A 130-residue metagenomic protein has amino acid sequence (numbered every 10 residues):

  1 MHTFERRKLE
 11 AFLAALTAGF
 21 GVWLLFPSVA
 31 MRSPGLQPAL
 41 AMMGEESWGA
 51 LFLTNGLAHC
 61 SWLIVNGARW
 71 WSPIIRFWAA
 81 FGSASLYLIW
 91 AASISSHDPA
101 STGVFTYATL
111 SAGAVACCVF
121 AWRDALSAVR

Functional and structural regions predicted by a protein language model:
M1-T17: Cytosolic juxtamembrane helix and N-cap/initiation of the first transmembrane helix
A11-L13, P34-M43, I64-I74: Short juxtamembrane and helix-loop transition motifs at transmembrane-helix boundaries in membrane proteins
L25-S33, V65, W90-P99: Juxtamembrane "helix-exit" motif on the non-cytosolic side of transmembrane helices
Q37-N55: A loop-to-helix transmembrane entry motif
L51-T54, P73-S93, A112-G113: Hydrophobic alpha-helical membrane segments
F52-N66: Canonical alpha-helical transmembrane segments
I74, Y87-A108, R123: Membrane-helix boundary connector in multi-pass membrane proteins
A112-R130: Membrane-water interface at the C-terminal end of transmembrane alpha helices
